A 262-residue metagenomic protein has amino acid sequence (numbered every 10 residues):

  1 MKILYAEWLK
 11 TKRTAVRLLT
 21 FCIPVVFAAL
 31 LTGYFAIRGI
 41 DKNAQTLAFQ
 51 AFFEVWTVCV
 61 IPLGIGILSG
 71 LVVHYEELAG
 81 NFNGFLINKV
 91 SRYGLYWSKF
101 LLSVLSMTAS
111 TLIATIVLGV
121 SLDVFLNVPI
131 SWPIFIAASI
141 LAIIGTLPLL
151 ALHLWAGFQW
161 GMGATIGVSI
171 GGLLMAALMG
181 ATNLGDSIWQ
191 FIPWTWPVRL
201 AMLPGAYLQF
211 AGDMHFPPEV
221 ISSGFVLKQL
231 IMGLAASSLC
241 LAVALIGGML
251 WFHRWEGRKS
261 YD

Functional and structural regions predicted by a protein language model:
M1-P24, G257-Y261: Aromatic- and glycine-rich beta-strand/loop motifs that create alpha-glucan
I23-F27, L102, S169-A176: Transmembrane alpha-helical core residues of multi-pass small-molecule transporters, especially secondary transporters
F27-G64, G70, S98, L102-M162 (+2 more regions): Secretory targeting signals
L47, G172-R254, K259: Terminal transmembrane helical anchor/hairpin motif
I65-V73, E77, L154, M162 (+1 more regions): Transmembrane alpha-helical segments in integral membrane proteins
L71-L105: Helix-loop-helix units of permease transmembrane domains in multi-pass membrane transporters, especially ABC
